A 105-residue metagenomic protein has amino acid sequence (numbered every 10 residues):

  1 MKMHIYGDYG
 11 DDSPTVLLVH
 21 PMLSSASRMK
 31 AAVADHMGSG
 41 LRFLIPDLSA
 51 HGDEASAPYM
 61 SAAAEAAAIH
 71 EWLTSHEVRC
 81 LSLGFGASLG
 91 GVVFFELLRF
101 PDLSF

Functional and structural regions predicted by a protein language model:
G7-A55: Conserved HGGG/HGGXW glycine-rich cap/lid loop of the alpha/beta-hydrolase fold
A32-H36, M60-A63, F100-L103: Glycine-rich, phosphate-binding/catalytic loops in enzymes
V33-A34, L73, F94-L98: A conserved amphipathic alpha-helix that caps or lines the catalytic cleft of carbohydrate- and lipid-modifying enzymes
G38-G40, R79, L103: Short, well-ordered coil/turn elements that cap or connect secondary structure elements
R42-F85: Active-site loop/oxyanion-hole signature of alpha/beta-hydrolase fold enzymes
L81-F105: Conserved hydrolase catalytic core segment
